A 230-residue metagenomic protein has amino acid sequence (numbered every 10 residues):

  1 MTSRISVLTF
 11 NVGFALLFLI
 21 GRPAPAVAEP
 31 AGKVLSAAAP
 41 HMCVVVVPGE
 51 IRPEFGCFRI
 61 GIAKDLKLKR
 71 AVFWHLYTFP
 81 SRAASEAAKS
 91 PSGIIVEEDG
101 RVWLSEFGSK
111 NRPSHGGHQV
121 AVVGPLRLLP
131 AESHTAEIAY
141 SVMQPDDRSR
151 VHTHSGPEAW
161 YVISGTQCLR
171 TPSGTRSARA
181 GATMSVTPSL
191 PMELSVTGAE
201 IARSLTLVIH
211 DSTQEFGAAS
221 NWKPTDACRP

Functional and structural regions predicted by a protein language model:
M1-L8: N-terminal secretory signal peptides that target proteins for export/translocation
T9-F14, L19-Y161, T166-P230: Jelly-roll (double-stranded beta-helix
